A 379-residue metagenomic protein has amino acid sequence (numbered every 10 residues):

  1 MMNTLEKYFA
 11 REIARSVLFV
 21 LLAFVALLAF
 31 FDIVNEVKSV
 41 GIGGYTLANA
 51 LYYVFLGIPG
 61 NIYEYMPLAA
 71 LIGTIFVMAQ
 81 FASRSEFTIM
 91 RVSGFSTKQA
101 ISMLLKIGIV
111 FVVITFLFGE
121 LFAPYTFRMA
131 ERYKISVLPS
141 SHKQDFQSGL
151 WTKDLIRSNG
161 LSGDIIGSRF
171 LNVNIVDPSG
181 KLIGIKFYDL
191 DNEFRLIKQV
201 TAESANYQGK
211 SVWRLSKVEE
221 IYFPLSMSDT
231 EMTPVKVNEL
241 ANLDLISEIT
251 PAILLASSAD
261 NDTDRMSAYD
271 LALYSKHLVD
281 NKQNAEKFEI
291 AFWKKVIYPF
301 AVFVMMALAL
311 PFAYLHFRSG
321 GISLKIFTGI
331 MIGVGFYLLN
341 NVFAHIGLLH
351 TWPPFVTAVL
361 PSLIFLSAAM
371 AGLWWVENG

Functional and structural regions predicted by a protein language model:
M1-G60, Y188: Hydrophobic alpha-helical transmembrane segments
E6-K7, F95-K106: Amphipathic cytosolic juxtamembrane alpha-helices at the membrane-cytosol interface of multi-pass membrane transporters
G41, D280-W374: Transmembrane alpha-helical segments that form the functional core of multipass membrane systems
A48, K106-S228: Non-transmembrane, extracytosolic/lumenal segments of membrane-associated proteins
I58-M78: Long, hydrophobic alpha-helical segments
T74-T88, S93: Transmembrane helix boundary and interhelical loop/hinge segments in multi-pass membrane proteins
R91-S96, H350: Short helix-to-coil transition segments within interhelical loops that connect adjacent transmembrane helices
L255-D280: Extended, hydrophilic extramembrane loops/domains of integral membrane proteins
